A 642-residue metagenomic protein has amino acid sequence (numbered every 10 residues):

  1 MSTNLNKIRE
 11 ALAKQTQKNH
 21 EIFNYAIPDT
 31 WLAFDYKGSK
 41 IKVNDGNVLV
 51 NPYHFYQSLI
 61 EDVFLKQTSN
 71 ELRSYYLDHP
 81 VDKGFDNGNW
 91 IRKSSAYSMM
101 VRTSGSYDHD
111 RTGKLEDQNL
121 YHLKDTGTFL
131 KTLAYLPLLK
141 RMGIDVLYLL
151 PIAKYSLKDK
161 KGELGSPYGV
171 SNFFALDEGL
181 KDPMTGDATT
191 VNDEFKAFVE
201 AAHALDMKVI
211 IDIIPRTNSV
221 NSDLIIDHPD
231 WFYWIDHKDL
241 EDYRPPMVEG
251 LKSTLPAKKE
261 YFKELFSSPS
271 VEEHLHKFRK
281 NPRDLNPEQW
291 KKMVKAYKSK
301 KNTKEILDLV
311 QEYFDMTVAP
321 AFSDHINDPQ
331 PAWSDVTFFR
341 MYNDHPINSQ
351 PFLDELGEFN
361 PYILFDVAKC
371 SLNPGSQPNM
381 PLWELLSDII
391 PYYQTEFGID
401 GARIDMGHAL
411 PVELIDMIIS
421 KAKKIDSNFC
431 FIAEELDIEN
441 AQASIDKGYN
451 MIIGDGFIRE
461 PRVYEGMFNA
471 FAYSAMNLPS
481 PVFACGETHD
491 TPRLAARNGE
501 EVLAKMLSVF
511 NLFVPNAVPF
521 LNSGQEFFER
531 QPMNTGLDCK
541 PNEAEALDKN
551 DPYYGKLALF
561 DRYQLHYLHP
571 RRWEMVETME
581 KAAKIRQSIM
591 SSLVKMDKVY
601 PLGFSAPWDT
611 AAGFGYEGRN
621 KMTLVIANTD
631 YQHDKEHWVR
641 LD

Functional and structural regions predicted by a protein language model:
S2-K208, R216-N218, S222-A332: N-terminal structural segment of carbohydrate-active enzymes
S2-T30, G38, G499-D642: Loop/helix patches that line or flank the sugar-binding groove of alpha-linked glycan CAZymes
M99, L139, L149, F173 (+11 more regions): Conserved, mostly hydrophobic/aromatic
R102, Y148-D159, D212-N221, D405-P411 (+2 more regions): Short, solvent-exposed turn/loop segments enriched in Gly/Ser/Thr/Pro and often Arg
R102-L130, G169-N192, V220, I363-W383 (+4 more regions): The substrate-binding groove and active-site-proximal loops of carbohydrate-active enzymes, especially glycoside
K124-L139, P378-E396, L503-S508: Short, acidic/polar
D284-K291, A296-I306, F339, F352-Q442: Active-site neighborhood of glycoside hydrolase catalytic domains
R340, P346, Q350-Y362, K424-E526 (+1 more regions): Glycan-recognition surfaces
